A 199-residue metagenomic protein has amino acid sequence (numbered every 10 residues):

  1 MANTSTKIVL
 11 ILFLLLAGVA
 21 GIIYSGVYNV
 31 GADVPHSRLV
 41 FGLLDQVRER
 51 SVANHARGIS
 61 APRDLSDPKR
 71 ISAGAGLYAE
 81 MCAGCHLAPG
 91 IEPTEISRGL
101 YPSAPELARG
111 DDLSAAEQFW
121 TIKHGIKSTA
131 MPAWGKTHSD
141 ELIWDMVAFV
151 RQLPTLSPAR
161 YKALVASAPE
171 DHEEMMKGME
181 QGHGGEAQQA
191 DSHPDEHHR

Functional and structural regions predicted by a protein language model:
A2-S72, G76, I96, G110-L113 (+2 more regions): Periplasmic c-type cytochrome electron-transfer domains
L44-R48, V52, M81, P89-E92 (+2 more regions): Membrane-targeting and insertion segments and their boundary/processing signals
K69, A75-P102, K127-A133, P154-A159: Periplasmic/extracellular electron-transfer cofactor-ligation site, primarily the c-type cytochrome heme-c attachment
G99-T155, H197-R199: Extracytoplasmic electron-transfer domains, predominantly the class I c-type cytochrome c fold
P158-P169: Short, flexible loop/turn segments with low-complexity composition
